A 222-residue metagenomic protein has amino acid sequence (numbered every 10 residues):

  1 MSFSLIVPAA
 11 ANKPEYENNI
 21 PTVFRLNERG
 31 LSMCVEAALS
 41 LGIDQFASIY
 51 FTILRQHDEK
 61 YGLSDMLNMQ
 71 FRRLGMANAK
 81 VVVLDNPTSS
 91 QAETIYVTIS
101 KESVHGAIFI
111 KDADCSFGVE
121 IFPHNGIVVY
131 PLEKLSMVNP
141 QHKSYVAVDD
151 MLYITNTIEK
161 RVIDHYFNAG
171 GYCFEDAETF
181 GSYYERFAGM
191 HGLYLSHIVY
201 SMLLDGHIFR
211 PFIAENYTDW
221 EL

Functional and structural regions predicted by a protein language model:
M1-Y61: N-terminal glycine-rich phosphate-binding loop and ensuing alpha1 helix
F3-I6, H165-L222: Conserved alpha/beta core of the MobA/IspD/sugar-nucleotide pyrophosphorylase nucleotidyltransferase superfamily
S4-I6, S48-Y50, K80, F109 (+1 more regions): A structural signal for isolated positions on well-ordered beta-strands in alpha/beta enzyme cores
A11-K13, Q56, A113-S116, Y217: Short glycine-rich anion-binding loops that position phosphate/pyrophosphate groups of nucleotides and phosphorylated
R25-S32, D85-A92, L193: Conserved phosphate-coordination/catalytic loops
M33-A37, T94-V97, I198: Well-ordered alpha-helical segments embedded in enzymatic catalytic cores
F51, H57-Y145: Conserved beta-loop-beta/alpha segment of the NTase-like Rossmann-fold superfamily that binds/positions NTPs
S116-M190: Conserved core of the sugar-phosphate nucleotidyltransferase
